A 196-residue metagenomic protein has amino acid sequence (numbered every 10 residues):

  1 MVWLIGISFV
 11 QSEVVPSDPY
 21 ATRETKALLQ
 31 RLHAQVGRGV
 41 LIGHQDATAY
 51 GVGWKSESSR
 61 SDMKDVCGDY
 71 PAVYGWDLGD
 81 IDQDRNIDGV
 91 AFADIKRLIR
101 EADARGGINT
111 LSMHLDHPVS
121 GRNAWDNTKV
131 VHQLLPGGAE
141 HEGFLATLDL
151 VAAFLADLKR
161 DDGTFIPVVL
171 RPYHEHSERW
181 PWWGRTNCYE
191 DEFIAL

Functional and structural regions predicted by a protein language model:
L4, A34, V66, E101-D103 (+1 more regions): A generic structural signal for short, solvent-exposed coil/turn residues that cap or connect secondary-structure
L4-P16: Bacterial Sec-dependent signal peptides at the C-terminal "C-region" and cleavage site
E13-V73, G79, D88-G89: N-terminal module-boundary/linker segments of secreted carbohydrate-active enzymes
G79-A195: Substrate-binding cleft of extracellular glycoside hydrolase catalytic domains
